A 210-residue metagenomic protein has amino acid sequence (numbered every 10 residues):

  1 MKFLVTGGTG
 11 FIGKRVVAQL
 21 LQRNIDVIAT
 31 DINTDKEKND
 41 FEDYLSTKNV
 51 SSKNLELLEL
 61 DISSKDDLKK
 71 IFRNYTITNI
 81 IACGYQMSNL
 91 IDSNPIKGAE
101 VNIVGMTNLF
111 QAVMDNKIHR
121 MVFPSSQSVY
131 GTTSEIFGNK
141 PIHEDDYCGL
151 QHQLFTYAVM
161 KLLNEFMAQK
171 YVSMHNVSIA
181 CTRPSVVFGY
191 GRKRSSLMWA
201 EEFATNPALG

Functional and structural regions predicted by a protein language model:
F3-R23: N-terminal Rossmann NAD(P)H-binding glycine-rich loop of SDR-like oxidoreductase domains
T6, T30, I80-Q86, M121-Q127 (+1 more regions): SDR active-site strand-loop-helix element
I25-E37: Conserved glycine-rich Rossmann-like NAD(P)H-binding loop of the short-chain dehydrogenase/reductase
K48-S64: Rossmann-fold cofactor-recognition segment
I62-V101: NAD(P)H-binding glycine-rich loop region in Rossmannoid oxidoreductase-like domains and their noncatalytic homologs
T107-F155: Conserved Rossmann-fold NAD(P)-dependent oxidoreductase catalytic core, especially the SDR/UDP-sugar
E135-F137, F166-G210: NAD(P)-dependent short-chain dehydrogenase/reductase
T156, M160: Active-site helix of classical SDR
